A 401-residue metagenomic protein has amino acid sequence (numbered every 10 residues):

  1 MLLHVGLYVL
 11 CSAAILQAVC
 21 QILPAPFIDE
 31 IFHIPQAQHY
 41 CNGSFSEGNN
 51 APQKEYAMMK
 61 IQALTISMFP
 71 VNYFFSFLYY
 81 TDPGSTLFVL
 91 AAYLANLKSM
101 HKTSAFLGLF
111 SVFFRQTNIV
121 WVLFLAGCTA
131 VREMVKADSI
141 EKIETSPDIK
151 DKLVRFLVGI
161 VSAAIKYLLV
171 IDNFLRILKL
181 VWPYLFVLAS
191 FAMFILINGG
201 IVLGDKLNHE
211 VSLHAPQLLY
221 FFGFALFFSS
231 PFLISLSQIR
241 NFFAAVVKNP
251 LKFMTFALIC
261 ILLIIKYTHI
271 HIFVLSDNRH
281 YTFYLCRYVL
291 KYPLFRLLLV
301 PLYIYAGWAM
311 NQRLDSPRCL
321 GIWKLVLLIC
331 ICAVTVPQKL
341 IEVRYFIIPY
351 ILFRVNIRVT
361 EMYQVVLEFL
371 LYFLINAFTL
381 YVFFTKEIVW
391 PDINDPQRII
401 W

Functional and structural regions predicted by a protein language model:
M1-W401: Long, hydrophobic alpha-helical transmembrane bundles and adjoining juxtamembrane helices/loops of multi-pass integral
